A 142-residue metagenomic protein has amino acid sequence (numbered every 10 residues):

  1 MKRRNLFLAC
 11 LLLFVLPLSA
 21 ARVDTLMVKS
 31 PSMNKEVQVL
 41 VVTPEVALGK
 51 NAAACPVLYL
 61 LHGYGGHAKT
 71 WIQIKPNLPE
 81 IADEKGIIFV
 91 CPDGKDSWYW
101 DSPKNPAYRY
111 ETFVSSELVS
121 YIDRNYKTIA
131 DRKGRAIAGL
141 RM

Functional and structural regions predicted by a protein language model:
M1-F7: Bacterial N-terminal signal peptides that target proteins for export
F7-L8, M27: Short helix-onset patch at the extreme N-terminus, typifying the N->h transition of secretory signal peptides
L8-A9, H67: Intrinsically disordered, low-complexity segments enriched in polar/charged small residues
L11-S19: Hydrophobic h-region of N-terminal signal peptides that target proteins for export in Gram-negative bacteria
A20-M142: Non-catalytic cap/lid and distal C-terminal segments of serine-dependent acyl enzymes
